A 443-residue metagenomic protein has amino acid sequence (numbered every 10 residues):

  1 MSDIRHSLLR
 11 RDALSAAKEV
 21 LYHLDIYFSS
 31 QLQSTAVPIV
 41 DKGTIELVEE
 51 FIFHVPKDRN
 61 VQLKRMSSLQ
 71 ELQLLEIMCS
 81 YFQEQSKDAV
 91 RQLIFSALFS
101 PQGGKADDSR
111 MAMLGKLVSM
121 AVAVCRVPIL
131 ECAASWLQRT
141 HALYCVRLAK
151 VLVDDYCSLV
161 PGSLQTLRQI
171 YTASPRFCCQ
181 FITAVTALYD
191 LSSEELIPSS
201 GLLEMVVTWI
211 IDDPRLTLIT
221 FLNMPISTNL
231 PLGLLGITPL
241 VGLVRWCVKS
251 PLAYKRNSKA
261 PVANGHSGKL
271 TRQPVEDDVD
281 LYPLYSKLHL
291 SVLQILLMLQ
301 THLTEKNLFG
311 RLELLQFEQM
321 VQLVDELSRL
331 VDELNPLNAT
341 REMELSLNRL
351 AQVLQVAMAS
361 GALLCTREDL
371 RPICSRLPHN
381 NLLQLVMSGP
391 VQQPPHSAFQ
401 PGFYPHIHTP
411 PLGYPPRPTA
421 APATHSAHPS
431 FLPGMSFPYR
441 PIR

Functional and structural regions predicted by a protein language model:
M1-R59, R126, A134-R443: Very long, low-complexity or repeat-rich scaffold/adaptor subunits of large eukaryotic multiprotein assemblies
E19-K105, L117-V124: Alpha-helical solenoid scaffolds in large eukaryotic transport, assembly, and signaling factors
L72-L75, L93-I94, M111-A112, P128 (+2 more regions): Short linear motifs centered on serine/threonine within intrinsically disordered regions that correspond to eukaryotic
M113-K116, M120, W136: Amphipathic alpha-helical binding modules
